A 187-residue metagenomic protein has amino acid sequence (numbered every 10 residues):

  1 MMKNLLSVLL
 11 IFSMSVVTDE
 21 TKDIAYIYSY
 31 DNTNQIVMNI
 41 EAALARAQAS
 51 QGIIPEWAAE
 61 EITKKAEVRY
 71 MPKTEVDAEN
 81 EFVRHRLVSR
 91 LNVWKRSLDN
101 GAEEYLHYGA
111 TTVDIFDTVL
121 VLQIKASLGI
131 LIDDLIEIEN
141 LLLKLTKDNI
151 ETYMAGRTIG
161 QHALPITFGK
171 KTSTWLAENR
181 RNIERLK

Functional and structural regions predicted by a protein language model:
N4-S13: Sec-dependent N-terminal signal peptides
S15-K187: A helix-coil-helix interface module used to build multimeric assemblies and to scaffold catalytic/cofactor sites
